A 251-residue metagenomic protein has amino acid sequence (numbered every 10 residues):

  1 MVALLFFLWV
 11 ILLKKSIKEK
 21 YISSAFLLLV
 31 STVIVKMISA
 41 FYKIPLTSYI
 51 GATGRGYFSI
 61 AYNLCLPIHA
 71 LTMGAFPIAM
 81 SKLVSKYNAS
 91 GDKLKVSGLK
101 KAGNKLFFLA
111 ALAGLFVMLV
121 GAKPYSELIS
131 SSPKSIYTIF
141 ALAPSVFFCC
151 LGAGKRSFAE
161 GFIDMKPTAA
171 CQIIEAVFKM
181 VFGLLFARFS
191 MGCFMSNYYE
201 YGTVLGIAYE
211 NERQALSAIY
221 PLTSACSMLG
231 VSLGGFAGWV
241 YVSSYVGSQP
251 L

Functional and structural regions predicted by a protein language model:
V2-I38, L94, G98: N-terminal membrane topogenesis motif
W9, K101-L128: Alpha-helical transmembrane segments of multi-pass membrane transport and lipid-handling proteins
K20-I78, L115, L119, S145: Signature of the first transmembrane helix
Y21-I22, S59, K93-F108: Interfacial transmembrane-helix starts/ends
G74-A89: Helix-loop junctions and terminal segments of transmembrane helices in multi-pass membrane transport/translocation
V120, S131-K155: Alpha-helical transmembrane segments of multi-pass membrane proteins
C149-C171, V246: Membrane-interface junctions at transmembrane-helix termini in multi-pass inner-membrane proteins
Q172-L185, F189-S248: Hydrophobic alpha-helical transmembrane segments
